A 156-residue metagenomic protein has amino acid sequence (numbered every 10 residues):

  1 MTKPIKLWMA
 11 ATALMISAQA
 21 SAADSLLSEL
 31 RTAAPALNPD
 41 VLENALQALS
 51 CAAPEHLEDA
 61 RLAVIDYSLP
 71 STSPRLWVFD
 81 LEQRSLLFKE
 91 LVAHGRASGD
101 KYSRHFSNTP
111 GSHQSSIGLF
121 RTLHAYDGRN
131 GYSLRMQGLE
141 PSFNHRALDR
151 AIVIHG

Functional and structural regions predicted by a protein language model:
M1-M9: Bacterial N-terminal signal peptides that target proteins for export
A10-L14: Hydrophobic helical h-region of N-terminal Sec-dependent signal peptides in bacterial secretory/periplasmic proteins
S17-Q19: N-terminal signal peptide c-region/cleavage motif recognized by signal peptidases
A22-G156: Cell wall/extracellular polymer interaction/catalysis modules
